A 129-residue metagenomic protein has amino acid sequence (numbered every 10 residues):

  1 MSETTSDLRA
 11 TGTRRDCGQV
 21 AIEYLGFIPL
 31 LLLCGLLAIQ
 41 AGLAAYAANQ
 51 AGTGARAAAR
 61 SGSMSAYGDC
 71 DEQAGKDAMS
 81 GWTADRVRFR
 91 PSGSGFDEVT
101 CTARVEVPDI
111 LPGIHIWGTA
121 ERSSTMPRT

Functional and structural regions predicted by a protein language model:
S2-E72: Alpha-helical assembly-interface signal, strongest on the long, hydrophobic N-terminal helix that forms
S2-L8, M64-T129: Short, conserved structural patches
